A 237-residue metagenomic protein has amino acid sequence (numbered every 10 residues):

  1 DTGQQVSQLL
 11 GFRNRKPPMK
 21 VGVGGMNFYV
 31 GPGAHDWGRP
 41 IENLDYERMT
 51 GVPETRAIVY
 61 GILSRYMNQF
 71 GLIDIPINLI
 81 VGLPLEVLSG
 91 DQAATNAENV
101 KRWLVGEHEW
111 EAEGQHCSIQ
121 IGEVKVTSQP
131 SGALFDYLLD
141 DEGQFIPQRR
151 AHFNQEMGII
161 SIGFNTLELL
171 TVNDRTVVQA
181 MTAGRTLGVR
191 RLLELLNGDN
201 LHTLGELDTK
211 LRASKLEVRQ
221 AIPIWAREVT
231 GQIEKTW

Functional and structural regions predicted by a protein language model:
D1, L167-T171: Short beta-strand scaffold segments in enzyme catalytic cores
D1-M157, Q179-V189, K215-W237: Nucleotide/phosphate-binding catalytic cleft detector across ATP-hydrolyzing and phosphate-transferring enzymes
G132, F164-N165: Short, glycine/acidic-enriched loop or turn micro-motifs at the edges of active sites
H152-M157, S161-F164, V172-N173: PRPP/pyrophosphate-binding module of the type I phosphoribosyltransferase fold
L167, T176-V178: Hydrophobic residues embedded in beta-strands of well-ordered beta-sheets
V172-R175, D199, Q232, T236: Short hydrophobic alpha-helical module
V189-I224: A mobile "lid/hinge" subdomain adjacent to the ATP/sugar-phosphate binding pocket shared across diverse ATP-dependent
